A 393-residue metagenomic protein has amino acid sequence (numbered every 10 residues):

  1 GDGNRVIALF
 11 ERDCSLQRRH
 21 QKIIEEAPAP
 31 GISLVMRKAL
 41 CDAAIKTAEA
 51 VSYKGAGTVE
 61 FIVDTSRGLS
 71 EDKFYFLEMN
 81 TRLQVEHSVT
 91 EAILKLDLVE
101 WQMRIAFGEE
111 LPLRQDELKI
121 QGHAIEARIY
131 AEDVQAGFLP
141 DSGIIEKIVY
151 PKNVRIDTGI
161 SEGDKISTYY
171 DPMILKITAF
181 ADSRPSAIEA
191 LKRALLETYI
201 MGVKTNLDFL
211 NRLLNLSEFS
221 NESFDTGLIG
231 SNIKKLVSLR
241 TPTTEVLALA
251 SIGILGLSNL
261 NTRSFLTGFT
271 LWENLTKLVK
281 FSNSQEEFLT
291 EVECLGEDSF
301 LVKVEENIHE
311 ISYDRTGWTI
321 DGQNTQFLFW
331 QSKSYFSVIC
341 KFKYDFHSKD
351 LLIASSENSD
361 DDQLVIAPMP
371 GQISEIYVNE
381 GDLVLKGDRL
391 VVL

Functional and structural regions predicted by a protein language model:
G1, F61-R67, D116-K119, G137 (+5 more regions): Replace "in large, NTP-powered and nucleic-acid-processing enzymes" with "in large, NTP-powered factors and other
G1-E25, C41-F76, N80-E86, A136: Phosphate-binding core of ATP-grasp and ATP-grasp-like enzymes
I24-L34, W101: Conserved, carboxylate-rich catalytic/transport cores that coordinate ions
E25-P28, D171-I177, D361-Q363: Short amphipathic alpha-helical segments
P30-R37, T90-K95: A short, structured beta-strand-centered segment in the mid-to-C-terminal lobe of catalytic cores from group-transfer
A44, S88-H309, L383-K386: Catalytic cores of soluble metabolic enzymes centered on carboxylation/carboxyl-transfer
N324-A367: Catalytic P-loop NTP-binding/switch module of NTPases
S355-L393: Structured functional modules or segments
